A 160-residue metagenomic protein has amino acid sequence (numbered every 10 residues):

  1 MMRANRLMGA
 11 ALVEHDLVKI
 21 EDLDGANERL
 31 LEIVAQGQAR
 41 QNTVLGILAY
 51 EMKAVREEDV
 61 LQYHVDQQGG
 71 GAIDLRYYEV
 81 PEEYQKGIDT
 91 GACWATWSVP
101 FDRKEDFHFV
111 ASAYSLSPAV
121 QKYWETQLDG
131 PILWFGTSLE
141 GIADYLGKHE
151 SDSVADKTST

Functional and structural regions predicted by a protein language model:
M1-S151: Non-catalytic accessory regions
D152-T160: Cytosolic regulatory modules rich in charged/polar residues
